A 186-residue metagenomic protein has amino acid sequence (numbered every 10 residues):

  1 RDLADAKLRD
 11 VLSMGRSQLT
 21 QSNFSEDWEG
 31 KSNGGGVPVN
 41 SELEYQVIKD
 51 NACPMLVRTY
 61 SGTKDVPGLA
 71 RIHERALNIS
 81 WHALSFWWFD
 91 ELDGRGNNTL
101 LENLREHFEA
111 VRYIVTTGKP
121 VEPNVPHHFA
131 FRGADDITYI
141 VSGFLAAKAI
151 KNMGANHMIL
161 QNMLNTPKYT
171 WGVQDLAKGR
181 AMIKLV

Functional and structural regions predicted by a protein language model:
R1-A147, K151-M153, H157, Q161: Catalytic alpha/beta active-site cores
S25-E26, T170-G172: Short acidic, glycine/proline-rich loop/turn micro-motifs
T138, W171-K178: Short glycine/threonine-rich loop-to-helix capping motif typified by GTGT followed within a few residues by an Asp-Pro
T166: Acidic/histidine-rich catalytic neighborhood
V186: Conserved, mostly hydrophobic/aromatic
